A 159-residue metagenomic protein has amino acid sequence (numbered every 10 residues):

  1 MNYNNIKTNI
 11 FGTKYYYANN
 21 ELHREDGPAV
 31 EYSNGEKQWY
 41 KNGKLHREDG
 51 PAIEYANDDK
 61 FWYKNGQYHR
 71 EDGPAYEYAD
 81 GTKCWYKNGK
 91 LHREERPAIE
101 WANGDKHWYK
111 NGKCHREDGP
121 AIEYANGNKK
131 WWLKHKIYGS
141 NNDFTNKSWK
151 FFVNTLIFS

Functional and structural regions predicted by a protein language model:
M1-S159: Glycine/tyrosine- and acidic-biased, solvent-exposed loop/turn segments at the edges of beta-strands
